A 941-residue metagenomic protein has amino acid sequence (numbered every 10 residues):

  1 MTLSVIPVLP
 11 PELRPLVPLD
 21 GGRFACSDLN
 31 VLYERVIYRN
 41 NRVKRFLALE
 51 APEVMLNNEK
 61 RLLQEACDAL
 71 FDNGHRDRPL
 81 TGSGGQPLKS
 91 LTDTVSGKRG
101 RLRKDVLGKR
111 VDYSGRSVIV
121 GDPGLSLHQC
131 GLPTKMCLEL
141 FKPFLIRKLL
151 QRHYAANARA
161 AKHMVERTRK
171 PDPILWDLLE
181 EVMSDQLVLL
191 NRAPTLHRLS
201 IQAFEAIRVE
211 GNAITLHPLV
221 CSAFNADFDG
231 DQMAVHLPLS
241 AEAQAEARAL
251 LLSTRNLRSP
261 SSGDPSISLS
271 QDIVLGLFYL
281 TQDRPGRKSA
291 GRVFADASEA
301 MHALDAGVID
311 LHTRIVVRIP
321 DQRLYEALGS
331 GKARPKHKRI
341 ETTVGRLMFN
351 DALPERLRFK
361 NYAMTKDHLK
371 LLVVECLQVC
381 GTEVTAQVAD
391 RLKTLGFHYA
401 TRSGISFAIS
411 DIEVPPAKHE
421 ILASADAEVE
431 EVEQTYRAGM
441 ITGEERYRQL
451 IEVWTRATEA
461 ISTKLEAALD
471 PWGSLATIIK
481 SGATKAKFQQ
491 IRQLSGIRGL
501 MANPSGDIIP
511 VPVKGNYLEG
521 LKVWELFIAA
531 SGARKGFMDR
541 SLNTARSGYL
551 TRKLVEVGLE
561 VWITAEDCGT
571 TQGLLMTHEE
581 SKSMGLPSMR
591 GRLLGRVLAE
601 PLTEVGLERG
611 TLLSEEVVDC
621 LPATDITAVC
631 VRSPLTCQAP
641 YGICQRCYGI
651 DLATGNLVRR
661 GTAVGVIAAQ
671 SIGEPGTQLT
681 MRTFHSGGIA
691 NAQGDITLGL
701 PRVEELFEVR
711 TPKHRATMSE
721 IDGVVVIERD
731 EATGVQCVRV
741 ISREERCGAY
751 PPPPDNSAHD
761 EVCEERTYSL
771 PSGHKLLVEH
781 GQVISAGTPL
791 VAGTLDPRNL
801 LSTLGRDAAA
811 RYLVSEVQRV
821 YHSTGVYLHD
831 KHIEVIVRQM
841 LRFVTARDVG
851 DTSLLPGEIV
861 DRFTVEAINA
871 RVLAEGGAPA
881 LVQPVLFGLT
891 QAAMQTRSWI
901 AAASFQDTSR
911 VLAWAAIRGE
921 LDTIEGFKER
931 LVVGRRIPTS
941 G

Functional and structural regions predicted by a protein language model:
M1-S200, E205-A206, A352-K360, C644-C647: Extended, highly charged clamp/arch subdomains and adjacent linkers that form or line substrate-binding channels
T2-P18, V36-R39, K60-G74, S83-G100 (+11 more regions): Core structural elements
L3, V8, L102, R198-I207 (+3 more regions): Flexible, glycine/threonine-enriched loop-and-boundary segments that flank and lead into catalytic domains of large
E12-D20, C26-S27, K109, Y113-L127 (+8 more regions): Amphipathic alpha-helical/coiled-coil segments positioned at domain termini
P15-V17, G21-G22, R45-A48, G404-A438 (+1 more regions): Short His/Asp/Glu-rich catalytic/ion-coordination signatures at enzyme active sites or charged loops
R101-R103, I146-L149, A160-V165, R169-D172 (+11 more regions): Intrinsically disordered, low-complexity regulatory segments
D177-P194, E444-R498: Gly/Pro-rich turn-and-neighbor structural signature
V209-L216, C221-G230, L237-E242, A247-R248 (+1 more regions): Conserved catalytic core of nucleotide polymerization and phosphodiester-bond processing enzymes
